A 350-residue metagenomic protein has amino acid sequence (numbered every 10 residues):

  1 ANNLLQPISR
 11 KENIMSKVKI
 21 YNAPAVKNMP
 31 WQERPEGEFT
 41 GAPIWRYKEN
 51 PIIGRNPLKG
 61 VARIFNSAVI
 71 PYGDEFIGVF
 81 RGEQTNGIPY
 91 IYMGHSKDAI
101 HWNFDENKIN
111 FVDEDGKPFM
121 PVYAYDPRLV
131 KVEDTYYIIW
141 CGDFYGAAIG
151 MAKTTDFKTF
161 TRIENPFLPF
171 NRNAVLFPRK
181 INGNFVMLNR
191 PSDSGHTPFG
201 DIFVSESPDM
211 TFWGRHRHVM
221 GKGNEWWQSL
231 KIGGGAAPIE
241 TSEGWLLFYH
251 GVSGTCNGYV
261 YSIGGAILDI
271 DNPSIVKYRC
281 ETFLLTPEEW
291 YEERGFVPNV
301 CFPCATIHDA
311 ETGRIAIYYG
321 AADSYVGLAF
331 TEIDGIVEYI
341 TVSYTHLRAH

Functional and structural regions predicted by a protein language model:
V18-A68: N-terminal regions that are enriched for targeting/export leaders and immediately downstream pro/stem segments
F65-A68, Y123-R128, A174-F177, G234-A237 (+1 more regions): Beta-propeller and closely related beta-sheet repeat lectin domains
S67-E83, D126-D143, E164-N165, V175-R179 (+3 more regions): Hydrophobic core segments of beta-strands in well-ordered, beta-rich domains
I88-H95, A99, N103-P127: Blade-loop segments of beta-propeller domains
Y92-D98, G150-D156, I202-D209, S262-D271: Beta-propeller blade signature
G235, I239-K277: Loop/turn-rich, solvent-exposed surfaces of beta-rich toroidal or solenoidal domains
R279-A305: Conserved blade-ending motifs and adjacent loop-strand segments that build the rim/top face of beta-propeller domains
T345-H350: Conserved small/polar residues in nucleotide/adenosyl-binding loops
